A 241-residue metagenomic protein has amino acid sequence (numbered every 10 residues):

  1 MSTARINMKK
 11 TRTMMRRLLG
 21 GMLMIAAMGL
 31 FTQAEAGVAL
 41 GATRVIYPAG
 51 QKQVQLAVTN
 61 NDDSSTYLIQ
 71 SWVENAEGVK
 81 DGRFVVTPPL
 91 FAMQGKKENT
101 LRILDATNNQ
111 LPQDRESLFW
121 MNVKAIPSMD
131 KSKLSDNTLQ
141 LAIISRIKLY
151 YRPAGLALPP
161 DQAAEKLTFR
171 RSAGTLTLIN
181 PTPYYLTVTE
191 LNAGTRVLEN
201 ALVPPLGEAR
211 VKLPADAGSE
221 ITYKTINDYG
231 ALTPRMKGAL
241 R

Functional and structural regions predicted by a protein language model:
M1-M15: N-terminal secretory signal peptides that target proteins for export/translocation
G20-G29: Bacterial N-terminal signal peptides
L30-A36: Sec/Tat signal peptide C-region and signal peptidase I cleavage site
A36-V58, L158-T168: Beta-sheet-dominated interaction scaffolds and their linkers
A39, T59-L104: Surface-exposed binding patches on compact interaction domains or structured appendages
V58-D62, L176-T182: Asparagine-centered strand-capping/turn motif at beta-strand->loop junctions
G82-N109, T195-E220: Intrinsically disordered, low-complexity Pro/Gly/Ser/Thr-rich segments with frequent PxxP/GP/PP motifs and embedded
N108-L156, S219-R241: Terminal connector regions
